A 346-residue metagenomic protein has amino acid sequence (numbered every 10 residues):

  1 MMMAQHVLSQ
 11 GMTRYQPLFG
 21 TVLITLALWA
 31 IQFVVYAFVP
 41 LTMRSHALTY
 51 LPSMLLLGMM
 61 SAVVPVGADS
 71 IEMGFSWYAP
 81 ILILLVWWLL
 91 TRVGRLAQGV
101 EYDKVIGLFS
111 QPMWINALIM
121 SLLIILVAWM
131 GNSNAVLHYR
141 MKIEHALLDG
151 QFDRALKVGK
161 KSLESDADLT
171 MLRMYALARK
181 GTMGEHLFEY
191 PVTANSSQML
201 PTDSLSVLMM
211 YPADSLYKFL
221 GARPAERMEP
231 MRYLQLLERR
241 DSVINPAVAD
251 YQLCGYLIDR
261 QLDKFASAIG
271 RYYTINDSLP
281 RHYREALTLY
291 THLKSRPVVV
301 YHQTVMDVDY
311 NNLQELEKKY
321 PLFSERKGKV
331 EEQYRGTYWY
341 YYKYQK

Functional and structural regions predicted by a protein language model:
M1-P52: Membrane-anchoring hydrophobic segments
G11-L28, M73-W87, P112-M113: Alpha-helical transmembrane segments of polytopic membrane proteins
Q32-T42, S61, P65, L126-G131: Hydrophobic alpha-helical transmembrane segments
V35-L48, Q98-P112: Membrane-interface helix-boundary motifs at transmembrane edges
A47-K104: Membrane-embedded alpha-helical segments of integral membrane proteins
F109-N134: Internal/C-terminal transmembrane anchor helices
G131-S267: Soluble catalytic regions of membrane-associated enzymes that act on cell-envelope and secretory-pathway components
L220-K346: Solvent-exposed soluble domains appended to multi-pass membrane proteins
